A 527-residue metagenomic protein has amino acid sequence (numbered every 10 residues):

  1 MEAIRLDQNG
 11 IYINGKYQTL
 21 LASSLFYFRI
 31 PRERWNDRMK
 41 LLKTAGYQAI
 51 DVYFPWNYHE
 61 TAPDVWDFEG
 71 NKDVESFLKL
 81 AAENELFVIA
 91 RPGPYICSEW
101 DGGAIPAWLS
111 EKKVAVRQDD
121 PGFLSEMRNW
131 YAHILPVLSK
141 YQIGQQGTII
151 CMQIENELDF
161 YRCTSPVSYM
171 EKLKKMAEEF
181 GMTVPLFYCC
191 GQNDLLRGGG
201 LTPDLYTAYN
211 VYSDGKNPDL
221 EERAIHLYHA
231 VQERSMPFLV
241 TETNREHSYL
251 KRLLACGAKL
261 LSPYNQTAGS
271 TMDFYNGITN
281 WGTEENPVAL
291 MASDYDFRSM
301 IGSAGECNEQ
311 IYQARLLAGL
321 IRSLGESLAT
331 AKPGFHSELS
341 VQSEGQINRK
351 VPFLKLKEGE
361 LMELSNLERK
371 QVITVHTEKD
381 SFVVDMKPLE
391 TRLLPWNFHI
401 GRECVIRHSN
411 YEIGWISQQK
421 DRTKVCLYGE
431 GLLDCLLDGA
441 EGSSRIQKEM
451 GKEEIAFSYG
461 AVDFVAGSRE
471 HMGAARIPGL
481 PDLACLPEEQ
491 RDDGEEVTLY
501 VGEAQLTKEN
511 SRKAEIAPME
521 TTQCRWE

Functional and structural regions predicted by a protein language model:
M1-A49, K79, E85: N-terminal carbohydrate-binding accessory modules
R5-D7, E83-I89, I96-D219, A224-T243 (+1 more regions): Active-site region of glycoside hydrolase catalytic domains
K16, Y53-V65, G70, S98-G122 (+2 more regions): Aromatic- and acidic-residue-enriched carbohydrate-binding clefts of CAZyme catalytic domains
S23-L25, V52, I154, Y188 (+4 more regions): Conserved beta-strand positions
F28-T44, G191-G198, E246-K251: Short, acidic/polar
W35-D101, A107-W108, K174-E179: Aromatic-lined substrate-binding rim segments of carbohydrate-active enzymes
F54, A90-P94, Y188-C190, E242 (+2 more regions): Glycine-rich, histidine-containing beta strand-loop boundary motifs that form or position
K112, M127-L138, Q142-I154, D159 (+6 more regions): Carbohydrate-binding surfaces of carbohydrate-active enzymes
